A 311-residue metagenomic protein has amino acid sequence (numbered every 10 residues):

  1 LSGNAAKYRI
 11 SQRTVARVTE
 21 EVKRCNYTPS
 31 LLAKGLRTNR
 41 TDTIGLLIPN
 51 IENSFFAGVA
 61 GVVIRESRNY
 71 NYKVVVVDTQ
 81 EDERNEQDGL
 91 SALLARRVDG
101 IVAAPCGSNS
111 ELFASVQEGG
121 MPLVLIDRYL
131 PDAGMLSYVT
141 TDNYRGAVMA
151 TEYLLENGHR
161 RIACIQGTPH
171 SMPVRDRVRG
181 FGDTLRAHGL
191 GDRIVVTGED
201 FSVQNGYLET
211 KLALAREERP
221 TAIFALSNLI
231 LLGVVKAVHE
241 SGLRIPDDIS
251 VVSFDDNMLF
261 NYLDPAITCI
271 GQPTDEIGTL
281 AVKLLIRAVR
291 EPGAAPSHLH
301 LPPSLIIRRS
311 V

Functional and structural regions predicted by a protein language model:
L1-R40: N-terminal helix-turn-helix DNA-binding module of bacterial transcription factors
R24-C25, R65-Y70, S91-L94, S110 (+2 more regions): Bacterial carbohydrate/catabolite-sensing allosteric modules
C25-S30, R84, P105-C106, V235: Short gly/ser/thr-rich secondary-structure transition/capping motifs
P29, T38-I51, Y70-Y72: Interdomain hinge and pocket-entrance segments immediately C-terminal to HTH DNA-binding domains
I48-R65: N-terminal winged-helix
N71-T79: Short beta-strand->loop structural element characteristic of the AMP-binding/adenylate-forming
Q80-E83, A104-N109, L229: Short beta->alpha connector loops
I101: Intrinsically disordered, low-complexity polar regions and short flexible loop motifs
